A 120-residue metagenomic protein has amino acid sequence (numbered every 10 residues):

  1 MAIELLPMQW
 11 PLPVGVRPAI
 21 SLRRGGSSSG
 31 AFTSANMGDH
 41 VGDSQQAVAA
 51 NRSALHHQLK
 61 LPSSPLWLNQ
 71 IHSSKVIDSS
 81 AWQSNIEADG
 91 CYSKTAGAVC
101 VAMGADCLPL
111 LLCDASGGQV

Functional and structural regions predicted by a protein language model:
M1-I20, R24-G30, A96: Conserved nucleotide-ligand handling architecture
R17, N36, Q58-K60: Glycine-centered secondary-structure boundary/capping sites
S27-F32, L112-A115: Short amphipathic alpha-helical segments, especially helix-boundary/capping motifs
G30-A35, D78-S80: Short, glycine/acidic-enriched capping/hinge loops at junctions between secondary-structure elements
S34-Q46: Short, His- and charge-rich active-site/binding loops that engage polyanionic ligands
Q45-V120: Phosphate-centric recognition/catalysis
